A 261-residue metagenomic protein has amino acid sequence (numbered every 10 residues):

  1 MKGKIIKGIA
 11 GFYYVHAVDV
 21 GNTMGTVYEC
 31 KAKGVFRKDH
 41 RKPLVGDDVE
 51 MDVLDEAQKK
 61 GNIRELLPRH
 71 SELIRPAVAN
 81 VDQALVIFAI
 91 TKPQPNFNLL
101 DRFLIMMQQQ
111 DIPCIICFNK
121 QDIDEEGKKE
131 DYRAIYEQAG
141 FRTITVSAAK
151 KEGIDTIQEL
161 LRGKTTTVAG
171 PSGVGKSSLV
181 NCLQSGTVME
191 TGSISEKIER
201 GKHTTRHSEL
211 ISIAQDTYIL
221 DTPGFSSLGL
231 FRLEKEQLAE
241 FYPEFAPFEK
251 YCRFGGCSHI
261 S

Functional and structural regions predicted by a protein language model:
M1-A10: Structural detector for short beta-strands of small beta-barrel domains
G11, M24, G34, D39-K59 (+7 more regions): Helix-rich effector regions associated with P-loop NTPase G domains
Y13-D19, C30, M51: SH3/SH3-like beta-barrel fold
T91-G140: Phosphate-binding glycine-rich loops and their immediate beta-loop-alpha structural context
Q94, D124, E152, G186 (+1 more regions): Catalytic P-loop NTPase motifs of RecA-like helicase/translocase cores
D122-V174: Canonical P-loop GTPase G-domain recognition
K176-G192: A conserved segment at the C-terminal end of the G1
